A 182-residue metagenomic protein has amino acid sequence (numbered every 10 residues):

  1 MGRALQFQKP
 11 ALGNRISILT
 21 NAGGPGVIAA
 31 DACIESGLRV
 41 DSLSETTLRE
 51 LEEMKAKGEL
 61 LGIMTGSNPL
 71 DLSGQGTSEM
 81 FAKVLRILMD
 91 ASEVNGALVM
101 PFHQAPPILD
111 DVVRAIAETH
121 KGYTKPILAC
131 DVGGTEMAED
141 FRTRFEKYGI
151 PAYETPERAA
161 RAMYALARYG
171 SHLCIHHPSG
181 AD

Functional and structural regions predicted by a protein language model:
M1-T20, G24, A29-V40, R114-D182: Peripheral docking tails and interdomain loops at the edges of cofactor- or intermediate-handling domains
L12-F102: Short glycine-cluster motifs
G58, G66, L109-D110, C174-H177: Short, flexible coil/linker elements and helix-boundary hinge sites characteristic of intrinsically disordered
E79-D90, D110-E118, R161: Amphipathic, non-transmembrane alpha-helical secondary structure
Q104-I108, G134-E136: Short, small-residue-enriched loops and turns at beta-alpha junctions that line or gate enzyme active sites
